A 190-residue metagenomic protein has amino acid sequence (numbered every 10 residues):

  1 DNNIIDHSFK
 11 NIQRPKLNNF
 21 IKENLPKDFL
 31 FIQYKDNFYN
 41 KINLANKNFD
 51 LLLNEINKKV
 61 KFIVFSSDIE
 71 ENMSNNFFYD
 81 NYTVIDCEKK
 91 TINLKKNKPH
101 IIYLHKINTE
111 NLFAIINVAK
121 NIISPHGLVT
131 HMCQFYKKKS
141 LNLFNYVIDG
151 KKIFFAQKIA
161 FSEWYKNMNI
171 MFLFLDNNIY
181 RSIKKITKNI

Functional and structural regions predicted by a protein language model:
D1-N11, M168-M171, R181: Active-site-proximal region of nucleotide-activated glycan assembly enzymes, centered on histidine/acidic-rich loops
I4-Y79, D86-K90, Y146-I148, F154-F155: Active-site donor-nucleotide binding/catalytic segment of nucleotide-sugar enzymes
K10-Q13, I92, N108-L112, D176-S182: A short acidic, often aromatic-flanked loop/helix-cap motif at beta-alpha or helix-coil junctions that lines enzyme
L17, I21, F49-L52, L112 (+1 more regions): Generic hydrophobic alpha-helical segments
I42-N43, I123, Y180: Loop/helix-junction capping segments adjacent to catalytic residues or to phosphate/diphosphate-binding pockets
N48-Y146: Donor-binding and catalytic core of enzymes assembling or modifying cell-surface/extracellular glycoconjugates
H131-I190: Nucleotide-sugar donor-binding patch of glycosyltransferase catalytic domains
